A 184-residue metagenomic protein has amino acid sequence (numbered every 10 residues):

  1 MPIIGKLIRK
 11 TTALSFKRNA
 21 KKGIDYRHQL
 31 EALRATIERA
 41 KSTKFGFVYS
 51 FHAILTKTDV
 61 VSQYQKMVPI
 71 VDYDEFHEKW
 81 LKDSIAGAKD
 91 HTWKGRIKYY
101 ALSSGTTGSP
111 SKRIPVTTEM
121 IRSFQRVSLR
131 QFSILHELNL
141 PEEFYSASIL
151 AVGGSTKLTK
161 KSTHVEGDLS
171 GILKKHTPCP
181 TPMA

Functional and structural regions predicted by a protein language model:
M1-L102, G108-A184: Nucleotide 5′-phosphate-binding alpha/beta core
